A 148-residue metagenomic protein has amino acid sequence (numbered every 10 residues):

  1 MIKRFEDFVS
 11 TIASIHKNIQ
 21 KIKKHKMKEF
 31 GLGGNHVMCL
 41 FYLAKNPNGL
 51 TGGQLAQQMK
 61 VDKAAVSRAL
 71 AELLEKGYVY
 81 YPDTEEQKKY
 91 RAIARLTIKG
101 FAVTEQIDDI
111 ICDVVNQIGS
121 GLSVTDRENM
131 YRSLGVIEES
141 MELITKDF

Functional and structural regions predicted by a protein language model:
M1, V124-F148: C-terminal regulatory/oligomerization modules of transcriptional regulators
M1-F30, K76-Y78: N-terminal leader segment of winged-helix/HTH proteins
R4, I15, N35-H36, K99 (+1 more regions): N-terminal positioning helix adjacent to the helix-turn-helix/winged-helix DNA-binding module
A13, F41-P47, D108, G135: Short, locally clustered residues in the helix-turn-helix/winged-helix DNA-binding domain
K21-A65: N-terminal helix-turn-helix DNA-binding core of bacterial DNA-binding proteins
H25, E72, V136: Alpha-helical DNA-recognition elements
A71-R132: Charged, amphipathic alpha-helical coiled-coil/dimerization segments
